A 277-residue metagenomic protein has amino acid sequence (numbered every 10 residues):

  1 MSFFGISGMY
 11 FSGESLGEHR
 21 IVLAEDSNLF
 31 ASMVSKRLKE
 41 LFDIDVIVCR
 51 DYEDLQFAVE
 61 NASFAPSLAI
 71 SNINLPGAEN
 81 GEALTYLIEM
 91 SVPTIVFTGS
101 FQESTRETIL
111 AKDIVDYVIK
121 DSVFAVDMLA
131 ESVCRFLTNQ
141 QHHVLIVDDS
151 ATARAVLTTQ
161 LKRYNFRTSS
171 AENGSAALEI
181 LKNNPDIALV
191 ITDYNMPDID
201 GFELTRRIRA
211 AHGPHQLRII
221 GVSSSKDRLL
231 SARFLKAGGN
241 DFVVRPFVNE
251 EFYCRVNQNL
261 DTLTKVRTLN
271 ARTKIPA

Functional and structural regions predicted by a protein language model:
M1-L41, E53, E60-S63, T85-V92 (+4 more regions): Non-catalytic signal-transmission and effector/linker regions of two-component phosphorelay proteins
S32-R37, A155-R163: Charged docking surfaces used in two-component/phosphorelay signaling
V48-F57, N80, S170-E179, G201: Helix N-cap/capping motif at the beta->alpha junctions
I70-N72, D193, S223: Active-site residues of response regulator receiver
L75, M196: Receiver (REC) domain active-site loop signature in two-component systems and cognate sites in sensor histidine kinases
E82, E89, S100-Y117, E203 (+2 more regions): Alpha4 helix (beta4-alpha4-beta5 surface) of REC/receiver domains from two-component response regulators
F97-T98, V222: Hydrophobic/aromatic residues positioned on beta-strands within the core alpha/beta folds
I119-S122, R245: A Lys-centered signature of the CheY-like receiver
